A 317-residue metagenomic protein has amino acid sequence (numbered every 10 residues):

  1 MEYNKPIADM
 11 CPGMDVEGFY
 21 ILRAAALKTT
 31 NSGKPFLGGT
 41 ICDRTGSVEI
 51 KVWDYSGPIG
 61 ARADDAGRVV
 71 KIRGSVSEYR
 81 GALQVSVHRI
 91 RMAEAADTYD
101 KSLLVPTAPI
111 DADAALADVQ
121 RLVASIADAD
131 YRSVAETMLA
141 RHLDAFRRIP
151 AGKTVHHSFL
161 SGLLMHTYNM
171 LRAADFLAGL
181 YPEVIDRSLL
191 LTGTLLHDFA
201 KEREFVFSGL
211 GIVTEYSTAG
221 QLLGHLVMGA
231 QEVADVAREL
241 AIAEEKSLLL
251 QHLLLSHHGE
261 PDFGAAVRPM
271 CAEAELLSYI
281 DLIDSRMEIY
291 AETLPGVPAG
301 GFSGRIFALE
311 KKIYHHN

Functional and structural regions predicted by a protein language model:
M1-V16: OB-fold nucleic-acid-binding modules
M14-N31: Structural detector for short beta-strands of small beta-barrel domains
V16, Y55-R73: Short nucleic-acid-contacting surface segments enriched for D/E, G, S/T with interspersed K/R
T30-D54: OB-fold (S1/OB) nucleic-acid-binding surfaces
S75-P106: OB-fold/S1-family single-stranded nucleic acid-binding modules
D97-G220, E260: Acidic/His-rich, divalent-metal-binding segments that scaffold phosphate/diphosphate chemistry
V155-H157, M165, F176-V297: Divalent metal-dependent catalytic cores for phosphoryl transfer on phosphate-bearing substrates
S278, P295-G296, G300-N317: N-terminal intrinsically disordered, cationic/polar leader segments that include organellar targeting peptides
